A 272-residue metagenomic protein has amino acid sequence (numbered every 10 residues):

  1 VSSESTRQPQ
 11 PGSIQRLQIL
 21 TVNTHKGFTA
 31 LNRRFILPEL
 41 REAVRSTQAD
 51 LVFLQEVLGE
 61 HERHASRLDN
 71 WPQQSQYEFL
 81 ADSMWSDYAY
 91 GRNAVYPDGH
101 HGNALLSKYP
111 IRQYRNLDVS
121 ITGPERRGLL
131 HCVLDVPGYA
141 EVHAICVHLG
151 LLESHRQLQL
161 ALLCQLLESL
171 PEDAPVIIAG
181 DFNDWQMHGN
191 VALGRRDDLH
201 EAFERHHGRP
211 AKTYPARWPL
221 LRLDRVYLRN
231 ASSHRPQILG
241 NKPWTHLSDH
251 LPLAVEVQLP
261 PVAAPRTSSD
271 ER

Functional and structural regions predicted by a protein language model:
V1-L51, E78, D82-S83, D87-R272: Active-site regions of metal-assisted phosphoester/phosphodiester hydrolases, unifying DNase/endonuclease modules
V22, Q55-L58: Short loop/turn segments at strand-loop or loop-helix junctions that form parts of catalytic or ligand-binding pockets
T29-R34, E60-Q73: Short, flexible/disordered intra-domain loops and linkers
L58-E60, D184-W185: Short "lid" loop at the C-terminus of a central beta-strand within the Rossmann-like core of SAM-dependent
